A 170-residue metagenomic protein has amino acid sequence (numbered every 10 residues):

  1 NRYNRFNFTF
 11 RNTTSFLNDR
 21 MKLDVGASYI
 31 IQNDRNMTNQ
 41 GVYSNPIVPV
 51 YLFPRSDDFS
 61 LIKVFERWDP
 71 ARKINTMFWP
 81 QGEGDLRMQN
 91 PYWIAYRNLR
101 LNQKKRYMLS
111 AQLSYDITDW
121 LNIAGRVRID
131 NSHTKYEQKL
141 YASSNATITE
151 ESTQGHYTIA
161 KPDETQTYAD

Functional and structural regions predicted by a protein language model:
N7, R106-Y107: Short, solvent-exposed loop/turn segments enriched in Ser/Thr/Gly
F8-T14, A111-Y115: Residues on the lipid-exposed face of transmembrane beta-strands in outer-membrane beta-barrel proteins
T13-R106, A124-D170: Surface-exposed loop/interface segments of Gram-negative outer-membrane beta-barrel transport/assembly proteins
K105-R106, Q112-T118: Extended amphipathic secondary-structure runs
